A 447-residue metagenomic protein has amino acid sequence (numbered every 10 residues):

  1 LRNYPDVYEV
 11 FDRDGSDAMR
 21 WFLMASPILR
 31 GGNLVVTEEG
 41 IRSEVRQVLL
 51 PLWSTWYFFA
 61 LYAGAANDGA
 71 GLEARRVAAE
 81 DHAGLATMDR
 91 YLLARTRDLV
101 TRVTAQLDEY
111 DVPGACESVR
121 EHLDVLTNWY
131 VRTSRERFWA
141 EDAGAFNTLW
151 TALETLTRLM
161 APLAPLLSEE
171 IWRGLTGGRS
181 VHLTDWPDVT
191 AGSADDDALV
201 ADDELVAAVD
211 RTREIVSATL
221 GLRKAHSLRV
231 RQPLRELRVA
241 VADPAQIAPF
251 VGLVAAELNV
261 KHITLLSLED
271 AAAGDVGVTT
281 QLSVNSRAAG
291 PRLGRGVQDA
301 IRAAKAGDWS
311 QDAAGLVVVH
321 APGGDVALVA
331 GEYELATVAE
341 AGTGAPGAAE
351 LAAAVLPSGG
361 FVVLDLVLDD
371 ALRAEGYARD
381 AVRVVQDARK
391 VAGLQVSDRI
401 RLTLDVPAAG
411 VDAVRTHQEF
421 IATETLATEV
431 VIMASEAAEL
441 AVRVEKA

Functional and structural regions predicted by a protein language model:
L1-D6, V36, G40-A447: Feature 926 captures the class I aminoacyl-tRNA synthetase adenylation module centered on the KMSKS loop
L1-L34: Alpha-helical recognition segments enriched in aromatics with Gly/Pro capping that present substrate-recognition
